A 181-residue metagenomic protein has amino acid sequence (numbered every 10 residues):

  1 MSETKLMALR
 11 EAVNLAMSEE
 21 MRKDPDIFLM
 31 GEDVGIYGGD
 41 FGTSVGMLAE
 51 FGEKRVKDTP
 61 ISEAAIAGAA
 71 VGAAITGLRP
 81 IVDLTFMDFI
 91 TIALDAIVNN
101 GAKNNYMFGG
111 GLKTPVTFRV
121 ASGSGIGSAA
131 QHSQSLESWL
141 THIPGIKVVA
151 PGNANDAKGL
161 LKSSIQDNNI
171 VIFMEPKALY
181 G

Functional and structural regions predicted by a protein language model:
M1-L179: Thiamine diphosphate
